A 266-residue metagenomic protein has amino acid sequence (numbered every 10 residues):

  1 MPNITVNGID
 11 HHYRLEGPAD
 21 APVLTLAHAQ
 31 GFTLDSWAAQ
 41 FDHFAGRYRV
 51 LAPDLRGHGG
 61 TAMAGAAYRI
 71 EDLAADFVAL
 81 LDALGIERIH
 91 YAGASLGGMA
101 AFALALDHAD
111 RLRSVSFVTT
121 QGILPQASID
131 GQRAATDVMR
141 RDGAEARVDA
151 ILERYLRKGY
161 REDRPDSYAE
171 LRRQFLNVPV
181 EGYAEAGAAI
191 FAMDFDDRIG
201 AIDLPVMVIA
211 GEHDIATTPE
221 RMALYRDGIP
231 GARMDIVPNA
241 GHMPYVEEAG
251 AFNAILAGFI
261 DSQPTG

Functional and structural regions predicted by a protein language model:
I9-A66: Conserved HGGG/HGGXW glycine-rich cap/lid loop of the alpha/beta-hydrolase fold
E71-I89: Conserved acidic catalytic loop of the alpha/beta-hydrolase fold
G93, G97, A101: Gly/Ala-rich beta-loop-alpha elbow adjacent to hydrolase catalytic centers
F102-D107, L112-D142: Flexible "cap/lid" loop of the alpha/beta hydrolase fold
Q126-D130, D142-G200: Conserved alpha/beta-hydrolase catalytic His-Asp/Glu region
I202, V208-A210: Short beta-strand/loop motif that positions the catalytic acidic residue of the alpha/beta-hydrolase fold
E212-T217: Acidic catalytic loop of the alpha/beta-hydrolase fold
A232-G266: Catalytic active-site module of serine/aspartate enzymes centered on a nucleophile-bearing elbow/loop
